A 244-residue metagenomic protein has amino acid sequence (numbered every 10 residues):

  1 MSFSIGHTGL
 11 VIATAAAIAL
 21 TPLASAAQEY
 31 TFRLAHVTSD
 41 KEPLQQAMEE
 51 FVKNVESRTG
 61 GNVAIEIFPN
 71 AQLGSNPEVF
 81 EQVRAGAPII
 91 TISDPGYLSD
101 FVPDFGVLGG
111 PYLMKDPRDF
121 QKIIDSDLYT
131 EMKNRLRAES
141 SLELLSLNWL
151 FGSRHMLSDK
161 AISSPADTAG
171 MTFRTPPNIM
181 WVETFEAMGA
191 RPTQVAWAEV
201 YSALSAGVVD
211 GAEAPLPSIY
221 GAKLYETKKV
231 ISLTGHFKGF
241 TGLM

Functional and structural regions predicted by a protein language model:
M1-I5: N-terminal secretory signal peptides that target proteins for export/translocation
L10, T14-I18: Hydrophobic helical h-region of N-terminal Sec-dependent signal peptides in bacterial secretory/periplasmic proteins
T21-A24: N-terminal signal peptide c-region/cleavage motif recognized by signal peptidases
Q28-K122, L128, N134-M244: N-terminal secretory/targeting leader peptides
